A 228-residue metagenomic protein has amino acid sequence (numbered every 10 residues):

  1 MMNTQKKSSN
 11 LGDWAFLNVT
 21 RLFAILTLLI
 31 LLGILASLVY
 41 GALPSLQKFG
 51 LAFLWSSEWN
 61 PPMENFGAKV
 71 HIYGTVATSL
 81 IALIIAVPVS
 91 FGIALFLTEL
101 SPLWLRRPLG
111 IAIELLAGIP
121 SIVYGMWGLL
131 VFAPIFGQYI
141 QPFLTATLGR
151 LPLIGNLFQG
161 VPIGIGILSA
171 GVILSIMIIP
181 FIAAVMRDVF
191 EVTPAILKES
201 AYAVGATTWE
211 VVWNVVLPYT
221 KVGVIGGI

Functional and structural regions predicted by a protein language model:
N3-V19, V39-A82, P102, G160: Periplasmic/extracellular loop-to-transmembrane helix junction in inner-membrane transport proteins
S8-A15, N65, K69, Y73 (+8 more regions): Alpha-helical membrane-protein architecture signal
F23-Y40: N-terminal signal-anchor transmembrane alpha helix
K48-F66, M126-S175: Membrane-interfacial helix termini and adjacent extracytoplasmic/periplasmic loops of multi-pass transporters
H71, T75, I111-E114, G118 (+2 more regions): Residue-level signal for discrete positions within transmembrane alpha-helices of multi-pass small-molecule
L80, I84, V123-W127, S175 (+1 more regions): Hydrophobic alpha-helical segments of membrane proteins
A82-I113: Transmembrane-helix boundary motif in ABC transporter permease subunits
I111-L115, I119, V123, I182-V189 (+2 more regions): Transmembrane alpha-helices
